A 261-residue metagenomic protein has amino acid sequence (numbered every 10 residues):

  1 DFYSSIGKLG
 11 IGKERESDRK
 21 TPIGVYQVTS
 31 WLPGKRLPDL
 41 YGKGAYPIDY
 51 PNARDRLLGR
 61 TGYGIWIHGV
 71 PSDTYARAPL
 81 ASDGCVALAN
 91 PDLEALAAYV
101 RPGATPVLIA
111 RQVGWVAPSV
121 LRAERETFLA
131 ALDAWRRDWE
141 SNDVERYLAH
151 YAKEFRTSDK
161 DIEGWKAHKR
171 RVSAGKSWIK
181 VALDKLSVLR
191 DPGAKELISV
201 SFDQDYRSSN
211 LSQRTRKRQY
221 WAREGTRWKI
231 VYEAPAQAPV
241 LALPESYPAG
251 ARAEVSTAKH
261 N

Functional and structural regions predicted by a protein language model:
D1, T21-V25, Y41-K43, R60-G62 (+6 more regions): Extracytoplasmic
D1-Q27: Electropositive
S4-L9, I67-S72, Q204-Y206, Y232-L243: Short, solvent-exposed aromatic-acidic interface loops
D18-I23, S30-D133: Exported/periplasmic cell-wall-interacting domains
K20, R170-R218: Surface-exposed, charged secondary-structure patches
E124-D143, H150: Short, aromatic-enriched amphipathic alpha-helices that serve as compact interaction elements
L148-K160: Short, solvent-exposed secondary-structure junction/capping segments
R214-N261: Short beta-strand edge/turn micro-motifs at domain boundaries
